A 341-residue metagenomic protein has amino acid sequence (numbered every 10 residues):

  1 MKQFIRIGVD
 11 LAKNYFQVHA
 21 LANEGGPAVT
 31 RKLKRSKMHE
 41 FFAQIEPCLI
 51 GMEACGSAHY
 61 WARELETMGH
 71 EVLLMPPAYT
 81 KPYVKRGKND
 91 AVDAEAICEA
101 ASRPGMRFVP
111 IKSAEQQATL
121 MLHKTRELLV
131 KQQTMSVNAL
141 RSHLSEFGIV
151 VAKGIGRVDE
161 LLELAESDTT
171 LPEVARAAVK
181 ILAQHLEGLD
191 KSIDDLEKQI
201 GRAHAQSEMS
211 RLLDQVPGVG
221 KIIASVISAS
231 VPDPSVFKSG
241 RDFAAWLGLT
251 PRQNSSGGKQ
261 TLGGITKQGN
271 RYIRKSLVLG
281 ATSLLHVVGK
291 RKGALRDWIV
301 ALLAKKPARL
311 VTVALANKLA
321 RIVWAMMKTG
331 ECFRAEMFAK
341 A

Functional and structural regions predicted by a protein language model:
M1-A341: A detector of single, family-specific signature residues that are central to catalytic or substrate-handling motifs
